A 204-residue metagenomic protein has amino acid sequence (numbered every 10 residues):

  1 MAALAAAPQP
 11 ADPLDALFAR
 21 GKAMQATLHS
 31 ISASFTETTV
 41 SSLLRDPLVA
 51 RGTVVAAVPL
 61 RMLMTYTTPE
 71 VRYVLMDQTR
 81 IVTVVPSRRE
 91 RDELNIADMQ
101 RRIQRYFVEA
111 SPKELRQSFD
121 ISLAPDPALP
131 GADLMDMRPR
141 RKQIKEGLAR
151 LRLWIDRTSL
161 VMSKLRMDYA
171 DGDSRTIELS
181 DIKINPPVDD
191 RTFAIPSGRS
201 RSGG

Functional and structural regions predicted by a protein language model:
A2-P47, A194-G204: N-terminal leader/targeting segments and the immediate start of mature chains
Q25, R101-R116: Short, solvent-exposed helix-to-loop capping segments enriched in aromatics
H29-E37, A50-V54, L60-M64, F119: One face of beta-strands
T36-V40, T65-T67, V84-P86, R138-R140 (+1 more regions): A generic structural motif
S42-L43, R61-L63, E70-Y73, E90 (+3 more regions): Short beta-strands and strand-coil junctions in structured, solvent-facing domains, enriched
T53-Q104, R175-E178: An acidic-aromatic
D92, P112, R116-G204: Gly/Pro-enriched, hydrophobic low-complexity segments that function as extracytoplasmic propeptides/linkers
